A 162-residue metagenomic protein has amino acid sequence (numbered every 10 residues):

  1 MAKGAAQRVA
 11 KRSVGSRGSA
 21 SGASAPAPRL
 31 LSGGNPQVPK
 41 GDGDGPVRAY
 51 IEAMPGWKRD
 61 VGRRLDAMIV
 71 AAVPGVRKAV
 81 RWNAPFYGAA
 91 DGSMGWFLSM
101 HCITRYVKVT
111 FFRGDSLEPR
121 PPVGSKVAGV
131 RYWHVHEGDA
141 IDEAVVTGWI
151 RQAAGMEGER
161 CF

Functional and structural regions predicted by a protein language model:
A2-F162: Charge-dense, helix-prone N-terminal extensions
